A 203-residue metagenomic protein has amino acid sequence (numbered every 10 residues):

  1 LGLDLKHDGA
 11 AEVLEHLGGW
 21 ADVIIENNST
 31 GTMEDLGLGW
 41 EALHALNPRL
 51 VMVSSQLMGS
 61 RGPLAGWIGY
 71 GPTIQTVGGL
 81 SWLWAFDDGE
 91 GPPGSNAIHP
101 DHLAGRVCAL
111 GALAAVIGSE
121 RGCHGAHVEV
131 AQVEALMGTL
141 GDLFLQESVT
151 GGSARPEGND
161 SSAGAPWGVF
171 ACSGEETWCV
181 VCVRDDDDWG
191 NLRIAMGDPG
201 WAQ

Functional and structural regions predicted by a protein language model:
L1-H127, G151, P156: N-terminal helix-loop segment corresponding to the beta1-alpha1 unit of nucleotide/adenylate-binding folds
L57-G59, Q132-M137, G174, V183-D187: Glycine-rich beta-alpha junction loops
L103-A114, V130-Q146: Active-site-proximal catalytic alpha-helix in oxidoreductases
I117-R121, G141, L145, G197: Hydrophobic/aromatic-lined pockets within catalytic cores
G125-E129, V180-C182: Active-site regions of oxyanion-processing enzymes, predominantly non-cytosolic
Q146-R155, M196: Short, surface-exposed loop/helix-turn segments at secondary-structure junctions that function as lids/hinges flanking
G151-G168: Active-site Gly/Thr loop motif
P166-Q203: Aromatic-enriched alpha-helical interface/lid elements that frame and gate functional surfaces
